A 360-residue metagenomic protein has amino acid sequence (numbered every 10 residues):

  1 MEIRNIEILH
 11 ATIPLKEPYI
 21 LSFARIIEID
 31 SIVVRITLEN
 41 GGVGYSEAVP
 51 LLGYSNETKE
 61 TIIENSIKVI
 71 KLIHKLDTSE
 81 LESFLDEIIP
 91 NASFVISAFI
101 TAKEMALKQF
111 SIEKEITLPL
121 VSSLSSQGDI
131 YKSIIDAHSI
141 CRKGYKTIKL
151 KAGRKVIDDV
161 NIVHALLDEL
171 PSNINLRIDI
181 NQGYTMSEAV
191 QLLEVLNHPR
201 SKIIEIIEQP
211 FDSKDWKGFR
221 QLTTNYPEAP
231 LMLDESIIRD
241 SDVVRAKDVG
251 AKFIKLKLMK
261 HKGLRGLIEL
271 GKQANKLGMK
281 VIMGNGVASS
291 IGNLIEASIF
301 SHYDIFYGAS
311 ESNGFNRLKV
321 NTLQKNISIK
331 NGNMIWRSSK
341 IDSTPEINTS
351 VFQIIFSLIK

Functional and structural regions predicted by a protein language model:
E2-R177, N181-V190, E194-H198, L323-K360: N-terminal capping/lid subdomain adjacent to the active-site entrance of alpha/beta enzymes
N5, T147, I206, F253 (+1 more regions): Residues at the N-termini of beta-strands
P50-L51, V287-S289, G314-K319: Glycine-rich beta-alpha junction loops
M105, H138, V244, K272 (+1 more regions): Surface-exposed charge patches
I157-L294, V320-I329: Catalytic core of soluble alpha/beta enzymes
E296-I305: Oxidoreductase and adenylate-handling cofactor-binding alpha/beta cores
D304-G314: Short helix/strand-capping turn motifs
